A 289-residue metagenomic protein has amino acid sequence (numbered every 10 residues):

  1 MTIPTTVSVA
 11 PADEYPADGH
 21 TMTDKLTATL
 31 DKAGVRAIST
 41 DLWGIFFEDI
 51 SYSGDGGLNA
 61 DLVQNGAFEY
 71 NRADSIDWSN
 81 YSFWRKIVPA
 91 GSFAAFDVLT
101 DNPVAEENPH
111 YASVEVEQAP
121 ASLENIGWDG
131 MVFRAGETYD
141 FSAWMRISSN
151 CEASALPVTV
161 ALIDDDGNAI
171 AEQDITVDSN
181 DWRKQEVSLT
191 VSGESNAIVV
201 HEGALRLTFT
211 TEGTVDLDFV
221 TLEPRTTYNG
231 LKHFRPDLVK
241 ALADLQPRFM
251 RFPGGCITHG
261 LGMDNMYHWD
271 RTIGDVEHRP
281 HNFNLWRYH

Functional and structural regions predicted by a protein language model:
T2-H289: Extracellular and organelle-lumenal recognition/adhesion modules and their flexible linkers in secreted
